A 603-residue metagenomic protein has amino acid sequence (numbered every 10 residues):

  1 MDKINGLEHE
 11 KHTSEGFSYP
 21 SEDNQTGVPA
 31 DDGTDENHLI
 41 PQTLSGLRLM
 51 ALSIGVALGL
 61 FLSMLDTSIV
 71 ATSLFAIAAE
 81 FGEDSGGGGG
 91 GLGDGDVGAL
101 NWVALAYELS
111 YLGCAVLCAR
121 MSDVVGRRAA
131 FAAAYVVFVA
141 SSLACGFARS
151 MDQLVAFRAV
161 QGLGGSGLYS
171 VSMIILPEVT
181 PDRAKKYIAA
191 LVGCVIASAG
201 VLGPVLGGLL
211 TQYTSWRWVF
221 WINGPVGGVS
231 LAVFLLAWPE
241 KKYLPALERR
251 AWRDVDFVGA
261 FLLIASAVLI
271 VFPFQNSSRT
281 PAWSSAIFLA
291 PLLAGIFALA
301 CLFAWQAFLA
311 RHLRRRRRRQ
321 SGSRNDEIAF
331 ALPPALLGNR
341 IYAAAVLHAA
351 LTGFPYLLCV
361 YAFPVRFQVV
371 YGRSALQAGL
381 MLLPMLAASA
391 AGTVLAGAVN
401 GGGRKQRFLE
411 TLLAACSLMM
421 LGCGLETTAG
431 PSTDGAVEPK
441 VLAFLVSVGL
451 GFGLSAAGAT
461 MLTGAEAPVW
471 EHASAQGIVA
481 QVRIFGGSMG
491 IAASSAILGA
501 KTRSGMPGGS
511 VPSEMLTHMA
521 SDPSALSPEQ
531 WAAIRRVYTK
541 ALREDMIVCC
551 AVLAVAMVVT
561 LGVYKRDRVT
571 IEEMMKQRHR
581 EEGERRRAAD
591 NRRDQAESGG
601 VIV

Functional and structural regions predicted by a protein language model:
M1-V70, A79: Cytosolic juxtamembrane N-terminal segment immediately preceding the first transmembrane helix of multi-pass
R48-L109, G113-C114, C118, L168 (+3 more regions): Extracytoplasmic
S53-V56, L62-L65, V70-S73, G82 (+3 more regions): Transmembrane core module of solute transporters
M64, S68, G146, G162-S170 (+4 more regions): Small-residue-rich segments within alpha-helical transmembrane domains of MFS-like 12-TM solute carriers
I77-A78, M121-S122, C145, L154 (+6 more regions): Interfacial helix-cap and linker-helix signal at transmembrane-aqueous boundaries of multi-pass secondary transporters
C114, G126-A132, D152, L168 (+4 more regions): C-terminal module of multi-pass small-molecule transporters
L117, M121-V258: Helix-loop-helix hairpins in multi-pass membrane proteins, especially solute transporters
R217-L347: Hydrophobic transmembrane-helix bundles of small-molecule transporters
